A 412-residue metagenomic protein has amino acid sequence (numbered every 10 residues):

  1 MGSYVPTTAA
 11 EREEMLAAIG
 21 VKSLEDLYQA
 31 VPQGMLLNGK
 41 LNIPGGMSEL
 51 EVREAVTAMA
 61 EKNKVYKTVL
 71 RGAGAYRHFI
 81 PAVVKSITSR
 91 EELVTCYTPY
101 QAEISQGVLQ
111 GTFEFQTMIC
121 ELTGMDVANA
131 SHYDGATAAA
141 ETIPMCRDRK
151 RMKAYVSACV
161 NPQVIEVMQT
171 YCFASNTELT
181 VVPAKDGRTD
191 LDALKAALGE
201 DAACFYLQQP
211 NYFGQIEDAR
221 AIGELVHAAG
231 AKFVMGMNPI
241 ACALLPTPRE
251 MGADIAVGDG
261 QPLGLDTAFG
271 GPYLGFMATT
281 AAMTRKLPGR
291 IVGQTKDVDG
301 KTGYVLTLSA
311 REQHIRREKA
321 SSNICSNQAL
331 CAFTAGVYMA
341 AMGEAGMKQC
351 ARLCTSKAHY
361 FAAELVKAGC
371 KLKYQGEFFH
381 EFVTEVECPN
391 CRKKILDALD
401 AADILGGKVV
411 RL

Functional and structural regions predicted by a protein language model:
G2-L41, R53, A73, F79-I80: N-terminal leader/transition segments
L36-E114: N-terminal entrance/gating region of PLP-dependent enzymes' catalytic architecture
E91-A102, M118-M125, R149-R151, C172-T180 (+4 more regions): Gly-rich Lys/Arg/Thr-decorated short loops/hinges at beta-loop-alpha junctions or inter-strand turns that position
Y100-S105, C120-A140: Short loop-beta-helix segment that forms the pyridoxal 5′-phosphate
G135-V305, G369, T384, K393: Conserved PLP-enzyme active-site core in the AAT-like
L263-A368, L372-Q375: Active-site C-terminal subdomain of aminotransferase-like
A345-L412: Conserved C-terminal alpha-helix-loop-beta "cap" of PLP-dependent enzymes that closes/shapes the active-site mouth
